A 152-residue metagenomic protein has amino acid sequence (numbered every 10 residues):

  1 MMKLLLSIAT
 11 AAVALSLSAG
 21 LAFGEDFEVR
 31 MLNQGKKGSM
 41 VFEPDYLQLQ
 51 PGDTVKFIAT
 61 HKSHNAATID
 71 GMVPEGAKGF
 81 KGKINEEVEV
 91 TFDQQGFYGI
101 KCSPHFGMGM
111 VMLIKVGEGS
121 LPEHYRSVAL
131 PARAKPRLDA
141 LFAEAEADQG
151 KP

Functional and structural regions predicted by a protein language model:
M1-A9: Bacterial N-terminal signal peptides that target proteins for export
T10-A12, A22: Cleavable N-terminal signal peptides
S18-A19: N-terminal signal peptide c-region/cleavage motif recognized by signal peptidases
G24-G35, M108-P152: Extracytoplasmic/periplasmic copper-protein system
E25-P51: N-terminal edge beta-strand
I58-K83: Histidine- and aromatic-enriched segments that form or immediately flank copper-ligand environments
F97-G99: Short, conserved beta-strand segments of beta-strand-rich sandwich/propeller modules, principally
